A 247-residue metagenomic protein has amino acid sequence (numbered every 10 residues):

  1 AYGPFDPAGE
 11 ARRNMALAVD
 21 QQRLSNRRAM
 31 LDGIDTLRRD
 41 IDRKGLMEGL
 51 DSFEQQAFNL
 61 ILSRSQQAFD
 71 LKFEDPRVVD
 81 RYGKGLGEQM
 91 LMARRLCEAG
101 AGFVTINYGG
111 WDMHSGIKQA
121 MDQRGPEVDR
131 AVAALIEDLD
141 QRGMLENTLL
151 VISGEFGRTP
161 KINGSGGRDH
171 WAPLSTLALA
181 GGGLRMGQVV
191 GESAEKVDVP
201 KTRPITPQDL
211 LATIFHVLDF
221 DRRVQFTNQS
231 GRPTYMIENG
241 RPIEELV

Functional and structural regions predicted by a protein language model:
A1-V247: Ligand-binding pockets and gating/stacking loops
